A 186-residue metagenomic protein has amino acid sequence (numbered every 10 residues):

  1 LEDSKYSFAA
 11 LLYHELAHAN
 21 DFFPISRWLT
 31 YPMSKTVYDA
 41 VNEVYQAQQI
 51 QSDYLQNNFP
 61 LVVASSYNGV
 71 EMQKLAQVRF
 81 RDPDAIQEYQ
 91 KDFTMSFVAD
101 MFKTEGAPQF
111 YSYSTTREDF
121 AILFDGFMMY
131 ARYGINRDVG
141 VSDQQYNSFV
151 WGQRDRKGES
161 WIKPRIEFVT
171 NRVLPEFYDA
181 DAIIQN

Functional and structural regions predicted by a protein language model:
L1-N186: Active-site-flanking segments in enzyme catalytic domains
